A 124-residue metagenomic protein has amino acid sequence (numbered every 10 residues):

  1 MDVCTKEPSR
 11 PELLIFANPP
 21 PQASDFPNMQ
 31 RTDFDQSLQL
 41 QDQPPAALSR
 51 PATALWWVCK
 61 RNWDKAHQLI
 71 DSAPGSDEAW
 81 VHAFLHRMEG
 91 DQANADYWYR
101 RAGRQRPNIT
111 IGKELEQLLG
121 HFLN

Functional and structural regions predicted by a protein language model:
D33-A47, Q68-D71: TPR-adjacent "capping" and linker segments in tetratricopeptide-repeat scaffold/adaptor proteins
P74-S76, G90-I109: TPR/TPR-like (Sel1-like) alpha-helical repeat modules
